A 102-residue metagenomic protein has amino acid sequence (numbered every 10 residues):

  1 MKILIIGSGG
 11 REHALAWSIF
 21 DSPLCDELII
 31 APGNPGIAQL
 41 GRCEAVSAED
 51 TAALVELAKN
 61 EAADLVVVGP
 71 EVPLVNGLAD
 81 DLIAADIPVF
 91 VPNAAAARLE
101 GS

Functional and structural regions predicted by a protein language model:
M1-A95, E100-G101: ATP-binding N-terminal substructure of ATP-dependent carboxylate-amine bond-forming enzymes
